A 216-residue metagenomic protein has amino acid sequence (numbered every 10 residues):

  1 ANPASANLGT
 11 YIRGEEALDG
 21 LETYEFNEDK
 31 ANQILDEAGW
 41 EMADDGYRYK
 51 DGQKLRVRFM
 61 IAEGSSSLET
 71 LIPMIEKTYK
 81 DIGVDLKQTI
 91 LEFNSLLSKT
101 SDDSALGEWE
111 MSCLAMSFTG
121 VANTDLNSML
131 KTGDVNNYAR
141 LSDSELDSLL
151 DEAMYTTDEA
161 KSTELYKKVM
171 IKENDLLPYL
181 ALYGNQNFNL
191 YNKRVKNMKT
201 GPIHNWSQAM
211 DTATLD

Functional and structural regions predicted by a protein language model:
A1-K77, K168: Append "and occasionally in soluble cytosolic enzymes with long acidic Gly/Pro-rich linkers
A1-T10, E15-E16, T157, K161-Y183: Ligand-binding clefts/hinges and TM-proximal coupling segments of bilobed small-molecule sensing domains
A4, L21-E28, G64-I72, F93 (+3 more regions): Solvent-exposed, acidic/flexible segments
G9-T10, V57-M60, K87-I90, E110-A115 (+1 more regions): Structural recognition of the beta-strand scaffold that forms the well-ordered cores of secreted hydrolase catalytic
E15-Q33, A43-K54, S101-G107, N127-Y155 (+1 more regions): Short, solvent-exposed loop/beta-turn-alpha elements that line the ligand-binding surface or hinge of extracytoplasmic
D29, Q33-D36, T70-D81, S98 (+2 more regions): Solvent-exposed, polar/charged alpha-helical surfaces in well-ordered, non-transmembrane soluble domains, broadly
L35, F59, Y79, T100 (+5 more regions): Hydrophobic, well-ordered secondary-structure elements that form the walls of internal hydrophobic environments
K80-L130: Periplasmic binding protein-like
